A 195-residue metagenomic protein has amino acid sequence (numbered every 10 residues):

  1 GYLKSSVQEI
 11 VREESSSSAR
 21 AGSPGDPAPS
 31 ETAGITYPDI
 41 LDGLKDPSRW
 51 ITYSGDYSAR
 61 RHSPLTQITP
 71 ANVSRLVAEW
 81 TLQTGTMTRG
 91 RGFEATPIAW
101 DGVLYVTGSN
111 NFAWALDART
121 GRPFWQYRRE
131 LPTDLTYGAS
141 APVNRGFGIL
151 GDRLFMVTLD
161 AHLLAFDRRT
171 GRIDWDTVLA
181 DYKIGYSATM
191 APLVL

Functional and structural regions predicted by a protein language model:
G1-S17, G22-S23: Aromatic- and Gly/Pro-enriched helix-to-coil junctions and flexible linker segments
V7, V11-S15, S54-S58, T69-N72 (+4 more regions): Sec/Tat-exported extracytoplasmic proteins
D26-T88, R122-T136, R172-D181: Aromatic (tryptophan-biased) beta-strands that constitute blades/sheets of beta-rich domains
W50, S54, G90-F112, Y137-L163 (+1 more regions): Repeat-blade elements of multi-bladed beta-propeller folds
I184: Short, glycine/acidic-rich beta->alpha junctions
